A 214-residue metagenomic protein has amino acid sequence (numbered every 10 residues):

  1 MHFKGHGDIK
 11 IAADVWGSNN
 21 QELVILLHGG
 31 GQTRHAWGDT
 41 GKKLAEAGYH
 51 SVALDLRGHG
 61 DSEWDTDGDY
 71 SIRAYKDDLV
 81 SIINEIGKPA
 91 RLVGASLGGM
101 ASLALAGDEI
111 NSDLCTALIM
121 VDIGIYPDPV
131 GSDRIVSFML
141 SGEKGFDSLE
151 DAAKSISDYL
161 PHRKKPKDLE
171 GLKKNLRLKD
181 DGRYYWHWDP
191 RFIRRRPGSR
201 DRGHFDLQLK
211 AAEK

Functional and structural regions predicted by a protein language model:
M1-V15: N-terminal cap/lid segment of alpha/beta-hydrolase-fold proteins
H6-I9, G41, E46, L56-V93: Active-site loop/oxyanion-hole signature of alpha/beta-hydrolase fold enzymes
A12-D61: Conserved HGGG/HGGXW glycine-rich cap/lid loop of the alpha/beta-hydrolase fold
H28-H35, L56-D61, D69-Y70, L92-A104: Short, conserved structural micro-motifs that define repeat-unit consensus positions and nucleotide-binding loops
K88-G131: Conserved hydrolase catalytic core segment
G124-L149: A catalytic-pocket lid/entrance helix-loop region that shapes and gates access to the active site across common
S137-G142, D151-K164, K174-R177, R195-S199: Helix-loop "lid/cap" segments that line or gate small-molecule binding pockets
K179-K214: Conserved serine/cysteine hydrolase catalytic core
